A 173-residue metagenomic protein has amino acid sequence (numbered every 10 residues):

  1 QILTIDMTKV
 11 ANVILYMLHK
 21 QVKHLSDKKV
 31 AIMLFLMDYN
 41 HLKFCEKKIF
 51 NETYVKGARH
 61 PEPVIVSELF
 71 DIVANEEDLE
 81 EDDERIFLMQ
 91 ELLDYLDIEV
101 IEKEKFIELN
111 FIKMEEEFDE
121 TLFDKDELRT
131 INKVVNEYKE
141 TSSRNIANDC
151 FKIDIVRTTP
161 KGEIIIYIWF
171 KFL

Functional and structural regions predicted by a protein language model:
Q1-L173: Domain-edge interaction signal
